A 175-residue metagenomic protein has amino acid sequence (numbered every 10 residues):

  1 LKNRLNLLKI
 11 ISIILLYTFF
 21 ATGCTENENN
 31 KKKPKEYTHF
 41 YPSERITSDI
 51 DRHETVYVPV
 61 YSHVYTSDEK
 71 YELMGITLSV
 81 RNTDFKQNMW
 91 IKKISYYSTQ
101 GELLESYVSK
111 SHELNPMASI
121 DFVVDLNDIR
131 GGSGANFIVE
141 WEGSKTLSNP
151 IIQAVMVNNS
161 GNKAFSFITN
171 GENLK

Functional and structural regions predicted by a protein language model:
K2-I11: Bacterial N-terminal signal peptides that target proteins for export
F20-G23: C-terminal motif of bacterial Sec signal peptides marking the signal peptidase cleavage site
E28-E36, D128-K175: Terminal connector regions
K33-K70, N159-K175: Transition segment at domain starts
K70-T77, A135: Short, solvent-exposed loop/turn segments enriched in Ser/Thr/Gly
V80-Q87: Asparagine-centered strand-capping/turn motif at beta-strand->loop junctions
Q87-I94, E105-S106, N149-I152: Short, hydrophobic/aromatic beta-strand segments
T99-N136: Intrinsically disordered, low-complexity Pro/Gly/Ser/Thr-rich segments with frequent PxxP/GP/PP motifs and embedded
